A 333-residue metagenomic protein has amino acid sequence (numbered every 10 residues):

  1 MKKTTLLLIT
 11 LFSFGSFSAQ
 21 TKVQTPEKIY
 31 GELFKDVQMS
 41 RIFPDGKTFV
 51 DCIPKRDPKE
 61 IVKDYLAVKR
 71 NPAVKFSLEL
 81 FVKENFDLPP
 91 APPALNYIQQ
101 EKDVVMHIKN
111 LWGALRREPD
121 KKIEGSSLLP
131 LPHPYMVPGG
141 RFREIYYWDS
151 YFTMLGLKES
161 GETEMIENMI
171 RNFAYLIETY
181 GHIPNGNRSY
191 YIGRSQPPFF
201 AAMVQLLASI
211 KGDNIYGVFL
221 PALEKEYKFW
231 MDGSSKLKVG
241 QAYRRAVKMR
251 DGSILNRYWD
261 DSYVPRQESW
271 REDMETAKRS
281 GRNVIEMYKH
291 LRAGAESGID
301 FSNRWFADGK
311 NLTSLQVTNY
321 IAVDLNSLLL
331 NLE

Functional and structural regions predicted by a protein language model:
M1-Q20: Bacterial Sec-dependent N-terminal signal peptides
Q20-E333: Acidic, mature catalytic/reactive cores of soluble proteins
